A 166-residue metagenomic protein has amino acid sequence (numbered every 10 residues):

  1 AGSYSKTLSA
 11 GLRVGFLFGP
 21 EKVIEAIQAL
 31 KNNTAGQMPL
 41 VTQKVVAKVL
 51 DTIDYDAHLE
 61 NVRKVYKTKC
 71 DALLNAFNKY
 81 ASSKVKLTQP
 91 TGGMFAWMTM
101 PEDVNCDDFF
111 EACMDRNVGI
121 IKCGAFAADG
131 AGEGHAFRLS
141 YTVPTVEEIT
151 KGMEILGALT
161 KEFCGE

Functional and structural regions predicted by a protein language model:
A1-E166: PLP-dependent class I/II
